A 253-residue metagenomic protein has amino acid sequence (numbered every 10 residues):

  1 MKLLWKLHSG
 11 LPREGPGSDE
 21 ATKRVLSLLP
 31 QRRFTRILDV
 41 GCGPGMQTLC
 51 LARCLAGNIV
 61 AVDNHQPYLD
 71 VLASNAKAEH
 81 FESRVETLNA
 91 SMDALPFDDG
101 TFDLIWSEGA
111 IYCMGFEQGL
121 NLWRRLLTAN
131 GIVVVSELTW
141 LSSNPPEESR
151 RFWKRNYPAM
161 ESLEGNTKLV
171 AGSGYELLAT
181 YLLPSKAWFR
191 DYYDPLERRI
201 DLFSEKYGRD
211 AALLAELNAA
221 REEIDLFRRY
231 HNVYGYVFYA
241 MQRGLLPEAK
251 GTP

Functional and structural regions predicted by a protein language model:
G15-R33: Conserved alpha-helix/loop element of class I SAM-dependent methyltransferases that forms part of the SAM/SAH-binding
L38, M46-A94: Class I SAM-dependent methyltransferase SAM/SAH-binding core
D93-L104: A short acidic, Gly/Pro-enriched loop at the edge of an enzyme's catalytic core that lines a small-molecule cofactor
L104-E117: A short SAM/SAH-binding and catalytic strip from SAM-dependent methyltransferases
Q118-I132: A short glycine-rich, Lys/Arg-flanked "PGG" loop and its adjoining helix->strand segment in the class I
L138-Y157: Short, glycine-/aromatic-enriched active-site segment of Class I SAM-dependent methyltransferases
A159-G174: Short alpha-helix
L182-P253: Conserved Class I S-adenosyl-L-methionine
